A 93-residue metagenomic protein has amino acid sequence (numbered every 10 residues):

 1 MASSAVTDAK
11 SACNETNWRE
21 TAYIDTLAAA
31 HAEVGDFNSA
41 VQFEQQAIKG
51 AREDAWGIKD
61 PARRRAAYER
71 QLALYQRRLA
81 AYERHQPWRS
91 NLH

Functional and structural regions predicted by a protein language model:
A2-S3, N17, T21, V34 (+1 more regions): Terminal, low-structured helical/coil segments at or just beyond the last alpha-helical repeat
V34-G35, V41-I48: Surface-exposed substrate-engagement region within the catalytic domains of secreted or surface-exposed extracellular
